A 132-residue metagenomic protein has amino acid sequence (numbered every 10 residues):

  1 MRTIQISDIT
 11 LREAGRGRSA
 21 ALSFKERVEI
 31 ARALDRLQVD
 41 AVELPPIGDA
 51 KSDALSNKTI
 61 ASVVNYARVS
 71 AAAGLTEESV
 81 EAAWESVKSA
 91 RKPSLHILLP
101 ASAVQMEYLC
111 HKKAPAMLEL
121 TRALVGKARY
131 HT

Functional and structural regions predicted by a protein language model:
M1-S19, H96-C110: N-terminal small/glycine-rich loop or linker at the start of catalytic domains across soluble metabolic enzymes
G15-K25, R36-Q38: N-terminal binding-site loop/beta-alpha segment at the start of enzyme catalytic domains that lines or forms
L22-A33, V80-W84, T121: Short, acidic/polar
E29, D40-T59: Terminal or standalone catalytic/regulatory effector modules within metabolic enzymes and repeat proteins
A41, P46, Y66-T132: Active-site beta->alpha loop and helix N-cap motifs at the rims of alpha/beta catalytic domains
D53-A61, V80-S86: Distinct, well-ordered alpha-helical segments
